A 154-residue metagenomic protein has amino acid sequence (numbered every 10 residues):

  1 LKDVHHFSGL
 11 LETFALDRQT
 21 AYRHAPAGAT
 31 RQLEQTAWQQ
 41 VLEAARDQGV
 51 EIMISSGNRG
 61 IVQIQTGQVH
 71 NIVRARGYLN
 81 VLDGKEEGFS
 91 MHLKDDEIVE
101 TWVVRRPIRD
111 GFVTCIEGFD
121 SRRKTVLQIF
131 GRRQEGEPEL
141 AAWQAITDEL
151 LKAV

Functional and structural regions predicted by a protein language model:
L1-V154: Long compositionally biased, domain-poor regions of proteins
